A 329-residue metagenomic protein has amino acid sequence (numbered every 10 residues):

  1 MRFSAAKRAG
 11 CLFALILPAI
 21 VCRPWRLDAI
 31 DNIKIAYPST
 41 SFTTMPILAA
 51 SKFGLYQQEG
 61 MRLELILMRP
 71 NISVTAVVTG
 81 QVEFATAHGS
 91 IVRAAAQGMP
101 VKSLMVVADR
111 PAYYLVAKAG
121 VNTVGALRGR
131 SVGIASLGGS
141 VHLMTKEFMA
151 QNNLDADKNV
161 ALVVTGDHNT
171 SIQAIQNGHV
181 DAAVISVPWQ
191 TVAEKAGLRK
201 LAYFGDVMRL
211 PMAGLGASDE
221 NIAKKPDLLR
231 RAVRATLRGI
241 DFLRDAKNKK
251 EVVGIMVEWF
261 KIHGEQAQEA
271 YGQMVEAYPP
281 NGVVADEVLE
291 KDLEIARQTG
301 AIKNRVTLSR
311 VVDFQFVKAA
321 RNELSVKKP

Functional and structural regions predicted by a protein language model:
M1-F13: Bacterial N-terminal signal peptides that target proteins for export
G10-C22: Bacterial N-terminal signal peptides
R23-A29: Sec/Tat signal peptide C-region and signal peptidase I cleavage site
I30-D167, S171-N177, D181-V187, K200-R209: Short, glycine-/small- and polar/acidic-enriched structural segments that line small-molecule recognition paths
E64, N71-I72, A161-V163, E269-V275 (+1 more regions): Short linear loop/turn motifs
G89-S90, N169-W259: Pocket-lining segment of extracytoplasmic ligand-binding domains
A223-K303: Secondary-structure end/capping motifs
L293-P329: Conserved C-terminal helix/tail region of periplasmic/extracytoplasmic solute-binding proteins
